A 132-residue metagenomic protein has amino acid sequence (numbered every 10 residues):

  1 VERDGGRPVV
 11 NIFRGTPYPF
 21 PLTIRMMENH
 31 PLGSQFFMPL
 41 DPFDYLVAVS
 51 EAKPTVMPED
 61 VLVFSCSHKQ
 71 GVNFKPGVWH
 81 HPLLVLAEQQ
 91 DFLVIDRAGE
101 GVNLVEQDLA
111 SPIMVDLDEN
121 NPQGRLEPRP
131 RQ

Functional and structural regions predicted by a protein language model:
V1-V63, A87, I95-D96, E100-L109 (+1 more regions): Non-catalytic, conserved peripheral segments adjacent to functional cores
Q35, V72, Q90: Residue-level detector of short, conserved catalytic/binding motifs and their immediate flanks
L46-V47, N73, H81, V94: Short hydrophobic/aromatic-rich beta-strand segments that constitute the beta-sheet cores of beta-sandwich/beta-barrel
S65-W79: Conserved metal-binding segment of the jelly-roll/cupin
G77-L93: Ligand-binding loop in jelly-roll beta-barrel domains
